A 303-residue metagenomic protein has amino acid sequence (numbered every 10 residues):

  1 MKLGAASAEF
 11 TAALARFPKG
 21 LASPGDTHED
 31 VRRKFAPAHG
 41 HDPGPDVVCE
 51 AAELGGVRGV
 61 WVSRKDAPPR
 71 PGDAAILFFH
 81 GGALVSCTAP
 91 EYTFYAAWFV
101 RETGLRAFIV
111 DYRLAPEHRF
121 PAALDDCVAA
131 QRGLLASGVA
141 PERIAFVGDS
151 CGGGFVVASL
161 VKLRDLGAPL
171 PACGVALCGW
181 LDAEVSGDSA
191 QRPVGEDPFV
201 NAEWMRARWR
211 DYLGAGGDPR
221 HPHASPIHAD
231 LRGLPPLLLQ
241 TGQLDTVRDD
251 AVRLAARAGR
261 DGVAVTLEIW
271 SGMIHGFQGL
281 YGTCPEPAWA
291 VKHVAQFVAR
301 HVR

Functional and structural regions predicted by a protein language model:
M1-A67, R206, A299-R303: A glycine/proline-hinged amphipathic helix-loop "lid/cap" segment that gates access to hydrophobic ligand pockets
G72-G82: Short beta-strand element of the alpha/beta-hydrolase
T88-A89, Y95-A96, F108-R143, Y281-P287: Catalytic nucleophile-loop/oxyanion-hole region of alpha/beta-hydrolase and closely related hydrolase-like folds
G148, G152, V156: Gly/Ala-rich beta-loop-alpha elbow adjacent to hydrolase catalytic centers
V161-G217: Hydrolase active-site cap/lid region
L239-T241: Short beta-strand/loop motif that positions the catalytic acidic residue of the alpha/beta-hydrolase fold
G259-G276: Catalytic histidine neighborhood in serine/cysteine hydrolases with alpha/beta-hydrolase-type architecture
G282-R303: Catalytic active-site module of serine/aspartate enzymes centered on a nucleophile-bearing elbow/loop
